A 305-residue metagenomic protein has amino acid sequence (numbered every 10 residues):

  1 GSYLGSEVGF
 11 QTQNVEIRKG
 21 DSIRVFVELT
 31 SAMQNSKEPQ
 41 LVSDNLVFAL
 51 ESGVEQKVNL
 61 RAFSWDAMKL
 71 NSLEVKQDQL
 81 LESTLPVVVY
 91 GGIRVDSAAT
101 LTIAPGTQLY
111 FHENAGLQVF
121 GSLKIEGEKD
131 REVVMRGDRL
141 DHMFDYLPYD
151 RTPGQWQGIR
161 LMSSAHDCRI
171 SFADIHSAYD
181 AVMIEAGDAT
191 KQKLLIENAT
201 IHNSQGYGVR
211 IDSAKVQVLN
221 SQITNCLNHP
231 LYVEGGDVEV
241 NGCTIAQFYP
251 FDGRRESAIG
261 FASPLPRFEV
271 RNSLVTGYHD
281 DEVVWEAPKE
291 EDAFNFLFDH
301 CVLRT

Functional and structural regions predicted by a protein language model:
G1-E7: A surface/secretory-pathway sequence property marking extracellular, secreted, or lumenal proteins enriched
E7-T305: Beta-strand/loop edge motif enriched in small/polar residues
